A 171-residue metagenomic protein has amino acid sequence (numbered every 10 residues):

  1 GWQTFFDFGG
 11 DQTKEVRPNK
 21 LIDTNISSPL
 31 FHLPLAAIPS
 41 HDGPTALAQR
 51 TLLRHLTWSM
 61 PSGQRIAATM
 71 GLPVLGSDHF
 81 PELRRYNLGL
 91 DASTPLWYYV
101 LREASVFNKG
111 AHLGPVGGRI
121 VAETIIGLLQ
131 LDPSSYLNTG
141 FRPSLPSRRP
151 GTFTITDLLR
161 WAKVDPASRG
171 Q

Functional and structural regions predicted by a protein language model:
G1-Q171: Terminal regions of secretory-pathway proteins
